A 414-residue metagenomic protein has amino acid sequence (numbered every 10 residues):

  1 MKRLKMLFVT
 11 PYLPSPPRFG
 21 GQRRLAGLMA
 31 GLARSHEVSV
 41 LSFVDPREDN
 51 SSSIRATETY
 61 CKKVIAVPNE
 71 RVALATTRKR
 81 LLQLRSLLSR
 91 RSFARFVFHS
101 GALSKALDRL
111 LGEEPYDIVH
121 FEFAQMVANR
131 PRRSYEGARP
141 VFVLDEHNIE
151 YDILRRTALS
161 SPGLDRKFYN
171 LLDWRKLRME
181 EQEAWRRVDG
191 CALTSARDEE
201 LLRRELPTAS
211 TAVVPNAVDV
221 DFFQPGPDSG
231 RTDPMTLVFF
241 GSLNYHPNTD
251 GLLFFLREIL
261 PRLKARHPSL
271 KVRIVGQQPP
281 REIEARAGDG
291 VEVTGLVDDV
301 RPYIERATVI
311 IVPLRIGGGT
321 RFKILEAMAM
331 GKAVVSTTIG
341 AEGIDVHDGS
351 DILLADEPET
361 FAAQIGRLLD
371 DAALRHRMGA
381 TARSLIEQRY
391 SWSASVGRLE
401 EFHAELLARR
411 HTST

Functional and structural regions predicted by a protein language model:
M1-V67, G112-E114: N-terminal subdomain of nucleotide-sugar transferases
P11, V72, T76-V97, P140-M179 (+1 more regions): Acceptor-binding helix/loop patch of EC 2.4 sugar-transfer enzymes, predominantly nucleotide-sugar-dependent
K63, H267-P302: Nucleotide-activated donor-binding/catalytic signature segment of Leloir-type glycosyltransferases, i.e., the conserved
D189, V291, L296, P302-G319 (+1 more regions): Acidic donor-binding loop of glycosyltransferase active sites
R197, A217: Carbohydrate-associated surface elements
K323-E326, A333-T337: Short hydrophobic beta-strand element within catalytic cores of glycosyltransferases and related nucleotide-activated
I352-E359, R367-A372: Conserved acidic donor-binding segment of nucleotide-sugar-dependent glycosyltransferases
L374-R389, S395-E401, E405: A short, well-ordered alpha-helix in the C-terminal region of glycosyltransferases
